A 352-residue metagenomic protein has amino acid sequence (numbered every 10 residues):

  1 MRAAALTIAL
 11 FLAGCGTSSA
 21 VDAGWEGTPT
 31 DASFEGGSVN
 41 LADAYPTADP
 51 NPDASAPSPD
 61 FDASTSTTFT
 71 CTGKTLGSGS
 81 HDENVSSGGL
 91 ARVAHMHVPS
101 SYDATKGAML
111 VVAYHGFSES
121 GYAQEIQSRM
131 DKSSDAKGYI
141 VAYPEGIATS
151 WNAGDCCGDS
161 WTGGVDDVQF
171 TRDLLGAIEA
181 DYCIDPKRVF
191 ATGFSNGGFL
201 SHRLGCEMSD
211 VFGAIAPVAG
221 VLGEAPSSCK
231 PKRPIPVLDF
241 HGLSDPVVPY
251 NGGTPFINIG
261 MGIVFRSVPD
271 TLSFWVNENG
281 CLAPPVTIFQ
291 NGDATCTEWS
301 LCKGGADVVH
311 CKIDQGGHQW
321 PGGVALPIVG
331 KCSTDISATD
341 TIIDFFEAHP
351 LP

Functional and structural regions predicted by a protein language model:
M1-A9: Sec-dependent signal peptide recognition, specifically the positively charged N-region followed immediately by
L12-G14: C-terminal motif of bacterial Sec signal peptides marking the signal peptidase cleavage site
G16-T30, F34-P52, A56-L110, T192-L222 (+6 more regions): A domain-start/cap signature at the N-terminus of enzymes
S80, N84-F190, F194, F199-R203 (+2 more regions): Serine-hydrolase catalytic machinery in alpha/beta-hydrolase-like enzymes
V112-Y114, V218, I313: Alpha/beta-hydrolase
I126, Y250-I257, G262-N277, Q290-W299 (+1 more regions): Short alpha-helix in the alpha/beta-hydrolase fold that links the catalytic acid
D239-H241, D245: Short beta-strand/loop motif that positions the catalytic acidic residue of the alpha/beta-hydrolase fold
D245-V248, H318-W320: Acidic catalytic loop of the alpha/beta-hydrolase fold
